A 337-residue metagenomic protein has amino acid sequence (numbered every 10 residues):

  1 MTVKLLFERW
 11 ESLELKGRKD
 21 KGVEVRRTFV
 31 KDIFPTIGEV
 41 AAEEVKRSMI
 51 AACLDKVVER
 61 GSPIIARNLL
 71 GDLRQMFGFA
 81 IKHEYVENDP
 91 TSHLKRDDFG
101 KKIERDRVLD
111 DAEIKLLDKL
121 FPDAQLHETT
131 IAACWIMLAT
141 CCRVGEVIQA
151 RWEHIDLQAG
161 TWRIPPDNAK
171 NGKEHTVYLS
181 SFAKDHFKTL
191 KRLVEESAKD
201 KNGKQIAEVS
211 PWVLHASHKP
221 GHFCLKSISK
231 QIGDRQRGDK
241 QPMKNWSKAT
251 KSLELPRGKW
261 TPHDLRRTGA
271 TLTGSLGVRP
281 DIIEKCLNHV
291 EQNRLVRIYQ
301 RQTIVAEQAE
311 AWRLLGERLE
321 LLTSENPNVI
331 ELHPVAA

Functional and structural regions predicted by a protein language model:
M1-K4, D20, F34-D55, G221 (+1 more regions): A Lys/Arg-rich helix-loop hairpin that forms a DNA/phosphate-binding surface
T2-V30: Short, aromatic/basic-rich helix-turn unit that serves as a nucleic-acid recognition element
E24, A52, N68, Q75 (+4 more regions): DNA-binding alpha-helical recognition surfaces that contact promoter or target DNA
E59-D72, K82-V144, I148-Q149, Q158 (+5 more regions): Basic, Lys/Arg- and aromatic-enriched nucleic-acid-binding interface segment
S92-H93, E104, A159-D167, T261-D264 (+2 more regions): Short functional hotspots where side chains directly engage DNA or cofactors
K115, K119-T130, V177, L193-W212 (+4 more regions): Short, basic (Lys/Arg/His-rich) helix/loop patches that form interaction surfaces in the mid-to-C-terminal regions
D185-S210, H215-P220, K248-T250, E291-R294 (+1 more regions): C-terminal secondary-structure termini that scaffold catalytic or DNA-interacting sites
